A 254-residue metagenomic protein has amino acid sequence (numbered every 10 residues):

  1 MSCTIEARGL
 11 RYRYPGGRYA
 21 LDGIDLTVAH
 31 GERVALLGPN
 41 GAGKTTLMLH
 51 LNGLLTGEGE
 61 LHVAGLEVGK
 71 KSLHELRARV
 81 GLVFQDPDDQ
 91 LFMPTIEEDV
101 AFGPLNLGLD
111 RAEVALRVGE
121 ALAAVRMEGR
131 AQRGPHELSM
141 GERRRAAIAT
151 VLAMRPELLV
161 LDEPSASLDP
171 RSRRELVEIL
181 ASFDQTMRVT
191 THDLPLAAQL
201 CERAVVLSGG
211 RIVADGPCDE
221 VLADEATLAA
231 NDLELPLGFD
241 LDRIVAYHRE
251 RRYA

Functional and structural regions predicted by a protein language model:
L37-P39: The feature captures the beta-strand-to-loop junction immediately N-terminal to the Walker
G57-V68, L76: Conserved ABC transporter NBD signature motif
A112-R130: Conserved ABC ATPase "signature" region
G134-L138, E142: Conserved ABC ATPase signature
T191-H192: H-loop/switch region of ABC-family ATPase nucleotide-binding domains
D224-A254: ABC ATPase nucleotide-binding domains
